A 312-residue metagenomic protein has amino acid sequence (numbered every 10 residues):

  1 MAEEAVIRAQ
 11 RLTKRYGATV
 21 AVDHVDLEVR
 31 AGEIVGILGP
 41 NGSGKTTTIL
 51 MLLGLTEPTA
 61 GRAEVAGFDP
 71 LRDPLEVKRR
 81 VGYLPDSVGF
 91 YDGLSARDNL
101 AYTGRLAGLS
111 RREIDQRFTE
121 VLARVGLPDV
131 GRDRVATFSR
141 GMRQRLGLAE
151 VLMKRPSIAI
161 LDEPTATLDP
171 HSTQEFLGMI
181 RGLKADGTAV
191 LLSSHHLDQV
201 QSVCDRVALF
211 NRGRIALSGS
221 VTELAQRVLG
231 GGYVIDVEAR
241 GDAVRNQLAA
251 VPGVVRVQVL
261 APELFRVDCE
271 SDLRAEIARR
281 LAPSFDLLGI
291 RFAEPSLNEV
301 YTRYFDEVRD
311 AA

Functional and structural regions predicted by a protein language model:
E3, C269-A312: C-terminal coupling/interaction segments
E4-A9, K14-R212, L217: ABC transporter nucleotide-binding domains
Q10-L12, V257, I290: Generic beta-strand hydrophobic packing signal
G39, R256-V259, F292: Hydrophobic/anchoring residues in structured secondary elements
G67, P74, A107, V237-G241 (+2 more regions): Short loop or secondary-structure boundary microenvironments that flank and position key functional residues
L177-D268: ABC transporter nucleotide-binding domain
